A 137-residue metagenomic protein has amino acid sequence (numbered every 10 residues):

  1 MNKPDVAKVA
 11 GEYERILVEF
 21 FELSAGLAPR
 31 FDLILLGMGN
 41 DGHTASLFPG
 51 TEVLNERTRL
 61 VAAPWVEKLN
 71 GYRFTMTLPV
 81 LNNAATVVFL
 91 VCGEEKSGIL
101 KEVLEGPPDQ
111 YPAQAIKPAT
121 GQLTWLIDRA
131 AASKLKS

Functional and structural regions predicted by a protein language model:
N2-S137: Conserved phosphate- and dinucleotide-binding cores of soluble alpha/beta proteins, encompassing both enzyme active
